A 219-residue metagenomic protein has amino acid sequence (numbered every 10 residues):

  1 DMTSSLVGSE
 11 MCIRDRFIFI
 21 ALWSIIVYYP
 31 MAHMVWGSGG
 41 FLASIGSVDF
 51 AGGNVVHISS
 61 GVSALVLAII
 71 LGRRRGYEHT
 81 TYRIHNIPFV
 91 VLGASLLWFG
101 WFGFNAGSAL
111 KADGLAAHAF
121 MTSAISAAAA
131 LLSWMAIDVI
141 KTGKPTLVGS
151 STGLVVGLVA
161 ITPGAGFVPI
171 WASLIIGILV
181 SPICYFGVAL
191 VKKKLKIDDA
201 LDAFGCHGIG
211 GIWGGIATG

Functional and structural regions predicted by a protein language model:
D1-I13: Single conserved hydrophobic/aromatic residue that forms the stacking wall/gate of nucleotide- or nucleobase-binding
R14-A21, R83-V91, K144-V155, A200-G205: Cytoplasmic-side transmembrane-helix entry/capping segments in multi-pass membrane proteins
F17-F19, V91-L92, F120-A124, L147-S151 (+1 more regions): Hydrophobic alpha-helical transmembrane segments
S24-M34, I58-I69, R73, A94 (+8 more regions): Transmembrane alpha-helical segments of multi-pass membrane transport proteins and ion-pumping complexes
H33-G53, L110-A116: Inter-helical loop and helix-membrane interface segments of multi-pass membrane transporters/permeases
Y77-A130: Core mid-bundle transmembrane helix pairs that form the ion/substrate translocation pathway in diverse multi-pass
G107-L115, T162-A172: Helix-coil boundary and interhelical linker segments in multi-pass alpha-helical membrane proteins
K194-G219: C-terminal transmembrane helix-loop-helix hairpin of multi-pass membrane proteins
